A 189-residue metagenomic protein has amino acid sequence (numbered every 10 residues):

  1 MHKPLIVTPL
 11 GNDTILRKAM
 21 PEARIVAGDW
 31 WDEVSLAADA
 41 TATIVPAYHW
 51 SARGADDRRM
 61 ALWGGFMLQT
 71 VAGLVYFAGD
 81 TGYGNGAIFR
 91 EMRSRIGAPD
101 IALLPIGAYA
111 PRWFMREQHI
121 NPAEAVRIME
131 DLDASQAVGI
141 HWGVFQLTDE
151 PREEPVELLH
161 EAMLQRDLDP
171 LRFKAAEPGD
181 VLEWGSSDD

Functional and structural regions predicted by a protein language model:
M1-A38, V45-P46, S51: Active-site HxH/HxHxD metal-binding segment of metal-dependent hydrolases
H2-K3, P21-E22, V71-G73, G97-A98 (+1 more regions): Short glycine/proline-enriched coil/turn segments at helix->beta-strand junctions
L5-T14, G82-E177: Cap/insert and terminal regions of metallo-dependent hydrolase folds
N12-I25, V71-D80, G107-R112: Short, charged, low-hydrophobicity "junction" segments
L16, S35, A52, P111 (+2 more regions): Generic structural signal for helix capping and beta-alpha/helix-loop junctions
A19, A38, A55, R112-M115 (+2 more regions): A generic "cationic amphipathic patch" detector
I25, A40, L171-F173: Short, conserved active-site loop motifs that form the nucleotide-linked donor/cofactor pocket
G28-G97, E161, P178-D189: Core dinuclear metal-dependent hydrolase active-site scaffold
